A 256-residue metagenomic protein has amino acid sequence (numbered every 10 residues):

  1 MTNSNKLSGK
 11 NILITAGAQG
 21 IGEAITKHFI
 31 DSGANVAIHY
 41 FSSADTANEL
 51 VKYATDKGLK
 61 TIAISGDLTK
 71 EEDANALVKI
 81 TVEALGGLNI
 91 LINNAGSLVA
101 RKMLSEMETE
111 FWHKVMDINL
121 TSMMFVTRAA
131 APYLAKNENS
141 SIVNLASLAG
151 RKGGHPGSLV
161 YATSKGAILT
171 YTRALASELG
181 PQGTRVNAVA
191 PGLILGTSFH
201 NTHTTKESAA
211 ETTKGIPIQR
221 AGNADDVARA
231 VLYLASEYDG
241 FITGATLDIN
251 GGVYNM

Functional and structural regions predicted by a protein language model:
T2-S4, L98-R101, L232, T243-M256: Short C-terminal tail/terminal secondary-structure segment of NAD(P)H-dependent dehydrogenase/reductase domains
N48, P181, P191-I216: A glycine/serine/threonine-rich, flexible loop-to-helix segment that serves as the NAD(P) cofactor-binding "lid"
K102-L104, F111-K114, H200, S208 (+1 more regions): Substrate-binding pocket helix/loop in short-chain dehydrogenase/reductase
S105-M124, V143, I168, I218: Catalytic Tyr-X3-Lys loop
T127, S164, T172: Active-site helix of classical SDR
P132, S177-E178, G240: Alpha-helical segment proximal to the catalytic Tyr-Lys
N139, G180, R185, I242-G244 (+1 more regions): Short, small/polar-rich loop/turn modules that mediate ligand/substrate recognition or access, typified
S147: Residue(s) in the substrate-gating loop at a strand-loop-helix junction that position the organic substrate next
